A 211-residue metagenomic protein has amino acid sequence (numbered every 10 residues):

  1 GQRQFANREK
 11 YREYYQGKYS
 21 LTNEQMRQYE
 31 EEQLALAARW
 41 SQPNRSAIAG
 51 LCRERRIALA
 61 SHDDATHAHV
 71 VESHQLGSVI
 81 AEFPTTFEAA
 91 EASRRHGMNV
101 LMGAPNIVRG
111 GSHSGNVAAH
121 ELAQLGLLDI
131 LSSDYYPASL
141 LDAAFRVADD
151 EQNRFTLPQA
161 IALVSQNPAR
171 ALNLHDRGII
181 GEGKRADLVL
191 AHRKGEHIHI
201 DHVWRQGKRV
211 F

Functional and structural regions predicted by a protein language model:
G1-T66, E82, D134: Metal-coordinating catalytic core of metallo-dependent amide/deamination hydrolases
R39-S41, S61-D63, V79-A90, R109-N116: A general structural motif
H67-A81: Acidic, glycine-rich loop-and-beta core segments that form the ion-binding/anion-interacting portion of active sites
A68-H69, E88-A89, A118, G178-I179: Short acidic active-site motifs
H96-N106, G110-A191: His/Asp/Glu-enriched, well-ordered alpha-helical/loop segment that forms or immediately abuts the divalent-metal
V203-G207: Glycine-centered positions in the ABC transporter ATPase nucleotide-binding domain
